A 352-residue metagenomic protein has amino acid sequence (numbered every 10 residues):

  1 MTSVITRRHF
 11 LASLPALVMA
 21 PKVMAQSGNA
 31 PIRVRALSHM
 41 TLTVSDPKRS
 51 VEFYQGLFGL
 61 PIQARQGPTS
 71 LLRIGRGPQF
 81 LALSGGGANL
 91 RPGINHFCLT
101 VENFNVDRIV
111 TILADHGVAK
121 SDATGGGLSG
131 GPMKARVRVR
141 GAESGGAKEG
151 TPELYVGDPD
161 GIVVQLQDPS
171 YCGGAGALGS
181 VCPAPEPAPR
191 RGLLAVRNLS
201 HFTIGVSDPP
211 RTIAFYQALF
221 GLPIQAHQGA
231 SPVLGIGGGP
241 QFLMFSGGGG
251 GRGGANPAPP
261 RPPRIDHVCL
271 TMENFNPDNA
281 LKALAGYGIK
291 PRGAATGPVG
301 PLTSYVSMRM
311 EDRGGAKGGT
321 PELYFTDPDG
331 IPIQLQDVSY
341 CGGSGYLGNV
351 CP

Functional and structural regions predicted by a protein language model:
T2-A30, T111-A195, L281-K282, G286-P352: Vicinal oxygen chelate
M19, G28-S38, Y54, S70-R73: Hydrophobic, helix-prone linear segments
R33-R65, S200-P209, I213, A218 (+1 more regions): Mature N-terminal segment immediately following signal peptide/propeptide cleavage in secreted/periplasmic
R35-D46, S70-L71, G86-H116, P152-G157 (+5 more regions): Vicinal oxygen chelate
A36, Q66, K148-G150, N198 (+3 more regions): Residues that act as N-cap/strand-start positions at coil-to-secondary-structure junctions
G59-A64, T100, G141-A147, F220-A226 (+2 more regions): Short linear motifs in intrinsically disordered
G59-R65, V118-A123, G221-H227, I289-A294: Short secondary-structure junctions
P61-I94, V101-N103, V163-S170, P223-I265 (+3 more regions): Conserved short beta-strand elements that form part of the metal-binding/catalytic scaffold of enzyme active sites
